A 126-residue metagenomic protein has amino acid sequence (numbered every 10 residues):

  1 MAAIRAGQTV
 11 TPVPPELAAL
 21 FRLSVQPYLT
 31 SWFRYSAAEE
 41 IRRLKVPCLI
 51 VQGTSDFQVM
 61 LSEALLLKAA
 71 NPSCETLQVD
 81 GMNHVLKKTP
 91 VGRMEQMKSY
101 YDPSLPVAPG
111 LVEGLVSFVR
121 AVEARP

Functional and structural regions predicted by a protein language model:
M1-S31, Y35-A38: Accessory cap/linker subdomain of secreted extracellular hydrolases
A2, A6, A69, V116 (+1 more regions): Sec-exported extracytoplasmic/periplasmic mature domains
E39-R42, L65, A69, E113 (+1 more regions): Solvent-exposed, polar/charged alpha-helical surfaces in well-ordered, non-transmembrane soluble domains, broadly
L44, I50-Q52, D56: Short beta-strand/loop motif that positions the catalytic acidic residue of the alpha/beta-hydrolase fold
K45-V46, N71-E75: Short glycine/proline-enriched coil/turn segments at helix->beta-strand junctions
T54-D56, D80-N83: Acidic beta-to-alpha connecting loop that harbors the catalytic carboxylate
F57-E63: Conserved alpha/beta-hydrolase "acid-adjacent" motif
E75, M82-P126: Catalytic active-site module of serine/aspartate enzymes centered on a nucleophile-bearing elbow/loop
